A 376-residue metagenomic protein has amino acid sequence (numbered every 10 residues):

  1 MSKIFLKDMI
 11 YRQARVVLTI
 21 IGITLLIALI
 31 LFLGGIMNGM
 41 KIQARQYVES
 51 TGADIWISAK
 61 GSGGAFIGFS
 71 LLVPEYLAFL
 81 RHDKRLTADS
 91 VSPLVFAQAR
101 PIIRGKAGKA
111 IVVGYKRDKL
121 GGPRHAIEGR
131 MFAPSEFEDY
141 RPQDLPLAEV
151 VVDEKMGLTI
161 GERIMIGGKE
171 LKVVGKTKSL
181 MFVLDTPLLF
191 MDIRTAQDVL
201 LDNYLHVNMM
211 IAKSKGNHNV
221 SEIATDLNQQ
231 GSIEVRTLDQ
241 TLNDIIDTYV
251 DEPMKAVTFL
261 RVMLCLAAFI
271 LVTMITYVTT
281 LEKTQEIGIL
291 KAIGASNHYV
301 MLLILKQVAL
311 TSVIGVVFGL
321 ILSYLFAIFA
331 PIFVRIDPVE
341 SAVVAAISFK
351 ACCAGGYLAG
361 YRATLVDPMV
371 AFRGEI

Functional and structural regions predicted by a protein language model:
M1-A28, K41, Q46, L305 (+1 more regions): N-terminal Sec/SRP start-transfer signal
F5, A342-I376: C-terminal membrane-exit region of the final transmembrane helix in multipass inner-membrane proteins
Q13-M40, D251-E286, L310-I314: Hydrophobic alpha-helical transmembrane segments of multi-pass inner-membrane transport and secretion
A28-I111, T225-Q229: Hydrophobic, regular-secondary-structure patches
I36, G64, I223-I270, V278-L281 (+3 more regions): Peri-transmembrane interface segments
I55-W56, T177-L180, N203-E234: A short beta-strand structural signal in non-transmembrane regions
V95-F96, G105-K116, P123-T195: Hydrophobic secondary-structure segments that place a key small or acidic residue at a functional site
L264, Q285-R335, A342-A351, A359: Transmembrane alpha-helical interface segments in multi-pass membrane proteins
